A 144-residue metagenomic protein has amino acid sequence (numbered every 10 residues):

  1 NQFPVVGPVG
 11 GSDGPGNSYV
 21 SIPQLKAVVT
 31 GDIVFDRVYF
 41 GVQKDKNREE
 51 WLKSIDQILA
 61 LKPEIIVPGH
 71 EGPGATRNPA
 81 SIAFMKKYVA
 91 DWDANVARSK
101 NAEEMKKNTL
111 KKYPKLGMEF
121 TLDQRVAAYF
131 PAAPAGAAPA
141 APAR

Functional and structural regions predicted by a protein language model:
N1-K53, Q57: Catalytic core of the metallo-beta-lactamase
F3, F35, F40, F84 (+2 more regions): Phenylalanine-focused residue identity feature
V5, S12-G14, R37-Y39, E49 (+4 more regions): Mature soluble domains of exported/periplasmic/lumenal proteins and thiol-rich metal-chelating peptides
P8-G11, P23, T30, A80 (+2 more regions): Non-transmembrane, interaction-prone segments in cytosolic or luminal domains
S21, E49-E104, N108: Divalent-metal (often Zn2+) His-rich catalytic cores of metallo-beta-lactamase-fold enzymes
P23, F40, P68, K111-P114: Proline-rich low-complexity regions
R98-R144: C-terminal regulatory/interaction regions
